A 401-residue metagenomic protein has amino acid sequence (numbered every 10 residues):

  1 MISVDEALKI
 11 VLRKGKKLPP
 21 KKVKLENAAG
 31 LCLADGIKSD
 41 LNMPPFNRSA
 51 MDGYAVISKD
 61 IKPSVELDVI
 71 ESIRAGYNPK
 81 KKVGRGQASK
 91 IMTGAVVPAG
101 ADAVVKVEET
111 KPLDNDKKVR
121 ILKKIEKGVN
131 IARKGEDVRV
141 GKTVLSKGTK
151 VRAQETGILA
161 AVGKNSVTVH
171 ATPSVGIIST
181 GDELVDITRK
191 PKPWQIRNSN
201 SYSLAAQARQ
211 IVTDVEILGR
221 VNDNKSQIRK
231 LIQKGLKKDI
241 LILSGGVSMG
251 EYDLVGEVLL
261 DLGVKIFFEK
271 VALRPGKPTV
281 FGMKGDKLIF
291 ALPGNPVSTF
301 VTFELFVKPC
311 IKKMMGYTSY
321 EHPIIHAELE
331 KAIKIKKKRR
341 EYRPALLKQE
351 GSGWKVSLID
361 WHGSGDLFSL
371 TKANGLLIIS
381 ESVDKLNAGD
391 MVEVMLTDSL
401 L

Functional and structural regions predicted by a protein language model:
I2, K21-E26, G30, A34-D35 (+3 more regions): Flexible glycine/proline-rich
I2, Y54-E216, D360, L396-D398: Short, glycine/charged-enriched hinge/interface segments at domain edges or termini
I2-S64, V151: Intrinsically disordered, low-complexity, positively charged segments
V4, N165-L292, P296-T302: Helix-rich terminal scaffold detector
K9-P20, A34, K38, E136 (+17 more regions): Generic secondary-structure signature for well-ordered alpha-helical cores
V23-L25, F46-L67, A103-D116, L347-L370 (+1 more regions): Short beta-strand/loop turn elements enriched in aromatics
P98, A153, M249-E251, S298 (+1 more regions): Short glycine-rich, flexible loops that bind phosphorylated cofactors or substrates
